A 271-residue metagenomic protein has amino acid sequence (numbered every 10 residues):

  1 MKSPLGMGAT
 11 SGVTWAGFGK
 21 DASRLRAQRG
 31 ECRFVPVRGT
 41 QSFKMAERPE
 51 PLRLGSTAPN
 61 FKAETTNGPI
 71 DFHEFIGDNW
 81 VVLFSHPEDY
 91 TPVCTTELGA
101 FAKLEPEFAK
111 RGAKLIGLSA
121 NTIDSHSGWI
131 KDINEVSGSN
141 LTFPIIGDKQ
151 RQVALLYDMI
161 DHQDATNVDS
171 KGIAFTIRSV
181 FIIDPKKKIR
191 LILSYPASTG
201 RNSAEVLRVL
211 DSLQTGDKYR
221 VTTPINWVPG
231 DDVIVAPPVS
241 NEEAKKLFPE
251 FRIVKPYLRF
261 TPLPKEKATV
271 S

Functional and structural regions predicted by a protein language model:
K2-T10: N-terminal chloroplast transit peptides
A9, V13-A16, D21-A22, A27 (+2 more regions): Acidic, Ala/Val/Gly-enriched low-complexity intrinsically disordered segments
G17, C32-S271: Chalcogenol-based redox active-site neighborhoods
